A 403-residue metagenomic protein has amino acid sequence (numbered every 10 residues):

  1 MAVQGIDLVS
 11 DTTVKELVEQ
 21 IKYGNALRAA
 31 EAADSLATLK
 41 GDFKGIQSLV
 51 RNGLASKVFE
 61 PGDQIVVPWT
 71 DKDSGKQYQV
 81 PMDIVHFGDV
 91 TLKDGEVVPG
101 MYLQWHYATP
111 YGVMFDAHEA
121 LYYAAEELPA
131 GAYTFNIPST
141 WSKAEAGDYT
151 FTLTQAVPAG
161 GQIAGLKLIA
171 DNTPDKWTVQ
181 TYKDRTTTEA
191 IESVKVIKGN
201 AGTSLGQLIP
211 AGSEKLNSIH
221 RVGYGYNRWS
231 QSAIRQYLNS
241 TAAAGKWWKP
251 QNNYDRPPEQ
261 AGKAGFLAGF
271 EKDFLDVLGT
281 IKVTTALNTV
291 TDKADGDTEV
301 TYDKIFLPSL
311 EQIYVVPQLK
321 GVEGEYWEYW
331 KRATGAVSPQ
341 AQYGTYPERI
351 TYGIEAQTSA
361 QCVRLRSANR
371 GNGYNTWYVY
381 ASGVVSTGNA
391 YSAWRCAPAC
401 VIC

Functional and structural regions predicted by a protein language model:
M1-G24: Short, low-complexity N-terminal tether/leader segments at secretion or assembly junctions of large, surface-exposed
A26-C403: Collagenous Gly-X-Y triple-helix signature in extracellular proteins
